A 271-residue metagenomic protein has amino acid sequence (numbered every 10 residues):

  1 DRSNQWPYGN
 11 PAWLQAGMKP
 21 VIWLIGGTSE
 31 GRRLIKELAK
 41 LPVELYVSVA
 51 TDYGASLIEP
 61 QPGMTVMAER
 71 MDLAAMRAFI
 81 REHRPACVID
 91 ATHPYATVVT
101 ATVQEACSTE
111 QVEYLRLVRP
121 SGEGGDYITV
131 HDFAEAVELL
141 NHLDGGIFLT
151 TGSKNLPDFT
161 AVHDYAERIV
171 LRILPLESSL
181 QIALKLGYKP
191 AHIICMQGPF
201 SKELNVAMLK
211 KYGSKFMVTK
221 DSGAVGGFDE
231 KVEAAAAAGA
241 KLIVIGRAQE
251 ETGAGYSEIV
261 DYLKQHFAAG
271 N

Functional and structural regions predicted by a protein language model:
I22-T51: N-terminal basic/disordered segments at the start of proteins
Y46-R70, G125-I128, L180-L186: N-terminal beta-loop-helix "entrance" segment that forms/cooperates in small-molecule cofactor or anionic ligand
V49-A55, L117-S121, S153-N155, P175-S178: Short, polar loop motifs at secondary-structure junctions
M64-I80, C195-L204: Glycine-rich, highly charged phosphate/nucleotide-binding loops
R77, H83-A134: Glycine/small-residue-rich loop that forms an oxyanion/phosphate-binding "nest" at active or ligand-binding sites
V112-R168: Hydrophobic, well-structured mid-protein blocks that either form specific transmembrane helices
G152-I193: Anionic-ligand binding region
L184-A207, K211-F216, K220-A238, I243: A C-terminal functional module that forms or caps the active site or interfaces directly with catalytic machinery
